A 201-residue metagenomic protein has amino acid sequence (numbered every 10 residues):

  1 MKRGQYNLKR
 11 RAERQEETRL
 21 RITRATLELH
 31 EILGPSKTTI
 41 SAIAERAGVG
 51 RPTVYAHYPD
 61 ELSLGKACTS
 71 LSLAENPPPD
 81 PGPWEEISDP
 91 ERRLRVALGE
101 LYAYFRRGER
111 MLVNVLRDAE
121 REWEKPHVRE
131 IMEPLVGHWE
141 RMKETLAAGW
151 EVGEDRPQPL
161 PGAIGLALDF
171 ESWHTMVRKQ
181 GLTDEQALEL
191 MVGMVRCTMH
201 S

Functional and structural regions predicted by a protein language model:
M1-G48, A56-H57, L62-S63: Basic, helix-initiating cap at the start of DNA-binding domains
I40, T69-P77: Short, basic, alpha-helical segments at the C-terminal edge of helix-turn-helix-like DNA-binding modules
P52: Key DNA-contact positions within bacterial/archaeal DNA-binding proteins
H57-Y58, A67, L190: Residues in the recognition helix of alpha-helical DNA-binding motifs
S63-S72, I131: Alpha-helical DNA-contacting segments of helix-turn-helix folds
A67, D80-R110, M132: Hydrophobic alpha-helical connector segments
G99, A103-L116, W123-E151, Q158-G162 (+1 more regions): Amphipathic alpha-helical packing segments from all-alpha helical-bundle domains
R141, P161-L182, C197-S201: Amphipathic C-terminal alpha-helical segment
